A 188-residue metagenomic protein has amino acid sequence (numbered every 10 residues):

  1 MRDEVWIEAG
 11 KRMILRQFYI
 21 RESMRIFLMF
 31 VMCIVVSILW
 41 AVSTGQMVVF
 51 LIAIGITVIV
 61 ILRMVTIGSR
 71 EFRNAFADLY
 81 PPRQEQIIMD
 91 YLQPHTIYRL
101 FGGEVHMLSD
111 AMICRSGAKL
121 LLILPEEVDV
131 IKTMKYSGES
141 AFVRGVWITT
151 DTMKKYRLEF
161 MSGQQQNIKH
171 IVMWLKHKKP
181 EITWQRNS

Functional and structural regions predicted by a protein language model:
M1-R21: Cytosolic juxtamembrane N-terminal segments of multi-pass membrane proteins
D3-G10, M47-M107: Anionic N-terminal interaction surfaces
L15, R73, A77, M89 (+1 more regions): Generic detector of well-ordered alpha-helical segments enriched in charged/polar residues, highlighting helical
L15-R16, S43-V49: Membrane-interface helix-boundary signature
L15-R21, R25-I26, M64-G68: Extreme N-terminal leader/targeting regions
R21-V42, F50-I59: Canonical alpha-helical transmembrane segments of integral membrane proteins
G102-S137: Phosphoinositide-binding peripheral membrane targeting modules
K132-S188: Acidic, Ser/Thr- and proline-rich intrinsically disordered linker/docking segments of eukaryotic scaffolds
